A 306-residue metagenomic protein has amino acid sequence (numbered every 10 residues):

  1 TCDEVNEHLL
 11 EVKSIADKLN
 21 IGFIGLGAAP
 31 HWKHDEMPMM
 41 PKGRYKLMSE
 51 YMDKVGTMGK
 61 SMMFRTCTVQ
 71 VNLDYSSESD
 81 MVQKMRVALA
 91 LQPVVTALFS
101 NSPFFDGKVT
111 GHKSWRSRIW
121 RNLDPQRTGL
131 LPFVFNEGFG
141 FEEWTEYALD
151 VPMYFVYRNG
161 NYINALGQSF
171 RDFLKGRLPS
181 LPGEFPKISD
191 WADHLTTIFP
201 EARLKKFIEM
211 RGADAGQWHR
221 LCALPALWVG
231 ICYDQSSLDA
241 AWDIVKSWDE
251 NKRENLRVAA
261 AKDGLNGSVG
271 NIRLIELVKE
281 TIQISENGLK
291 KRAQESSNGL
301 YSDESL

Functional and structural regions predicted by a protein language model:
T1, D74-M81, D214-W218, N271: A generic structural motif
E4, D190, L277: Soluble or luminal CAZymes and related metallo-dependent hydrolases
E4-D17, D80-S100, R220-I244, W248: Long, well-ordered alpha-helical scaffolding segments within enzyme catalytic domains, especially pronounced
L10, S14-D17, G22-I24, A28-R203: Loop-rich catalytic cores of soluble enzymes, especially ATP-dependent carboxylate-amine ligases and other
A202, F207, R211-Y301: Substrate-recognition/cap regions that form aromatic- and gly/pro-loop-enriched pockets for small-molecule ligands
